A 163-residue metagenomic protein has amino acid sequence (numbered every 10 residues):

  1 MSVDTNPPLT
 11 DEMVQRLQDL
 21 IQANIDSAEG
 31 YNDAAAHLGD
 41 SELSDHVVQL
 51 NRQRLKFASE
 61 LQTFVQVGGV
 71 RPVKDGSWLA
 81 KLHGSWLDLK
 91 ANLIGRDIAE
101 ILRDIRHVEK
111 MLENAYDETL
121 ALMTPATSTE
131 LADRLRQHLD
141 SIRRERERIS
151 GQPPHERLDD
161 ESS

Functional and structural regions predicted by a protein language model:
S2-L20: Disorder-to-helix initiation segments
M13-Q15, L43, P72, A99-L102: Short alpha-helical transmembrane interface motifs in multi-pass membrane proteins
R16-A36, H83-R136: Acidic/histidine-rich alpha-helical segments that form the ligand environment of transition-metal centers
D19, Q49, Q53-K56, K81 (+4 more regions): Charged, amphipathic alpha-helical oligomerization/scaffolding segments
A28, A58, Q62-V65, W86 (+6 more regions): A structural signal for well-ordered alpha-helices, especially hydrophobic packing surfaces of coiled-coils
E42-A80, I149-P153: Conserved alpha-helical segments that form or flank metal/cofactor-binding pockets of metalloenzymes
S44-R52, G76, R103-R106, T129-D140: Short, charged, amphipathic alpha-helical segments
D159-S163: Short acidic DE-rich linear segments
